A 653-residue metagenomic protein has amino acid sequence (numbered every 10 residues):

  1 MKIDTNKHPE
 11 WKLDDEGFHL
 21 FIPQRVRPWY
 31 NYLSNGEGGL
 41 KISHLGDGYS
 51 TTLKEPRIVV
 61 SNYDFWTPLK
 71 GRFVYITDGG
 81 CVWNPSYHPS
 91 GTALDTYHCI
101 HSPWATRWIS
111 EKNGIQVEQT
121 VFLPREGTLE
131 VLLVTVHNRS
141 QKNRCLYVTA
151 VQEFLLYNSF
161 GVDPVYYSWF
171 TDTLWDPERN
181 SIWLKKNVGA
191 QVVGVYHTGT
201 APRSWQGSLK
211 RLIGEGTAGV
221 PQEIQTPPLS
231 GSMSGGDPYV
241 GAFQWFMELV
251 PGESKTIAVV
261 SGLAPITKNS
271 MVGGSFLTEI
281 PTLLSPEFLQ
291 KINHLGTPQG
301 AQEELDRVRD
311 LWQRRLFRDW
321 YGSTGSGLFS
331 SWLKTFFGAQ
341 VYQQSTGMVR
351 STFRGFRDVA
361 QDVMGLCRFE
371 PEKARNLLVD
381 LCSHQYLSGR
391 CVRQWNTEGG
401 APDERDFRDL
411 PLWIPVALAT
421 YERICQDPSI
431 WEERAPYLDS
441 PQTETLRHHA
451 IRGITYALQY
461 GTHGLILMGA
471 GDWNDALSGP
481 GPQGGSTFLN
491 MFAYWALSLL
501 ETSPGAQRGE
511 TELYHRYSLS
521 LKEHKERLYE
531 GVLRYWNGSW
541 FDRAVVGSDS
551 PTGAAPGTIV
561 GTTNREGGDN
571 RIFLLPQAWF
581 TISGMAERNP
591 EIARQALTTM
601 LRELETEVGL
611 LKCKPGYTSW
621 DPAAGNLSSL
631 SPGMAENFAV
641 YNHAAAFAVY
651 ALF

Functional and structural regions predicted by a protein language model:
M1-D358, E372-D380, H384, T420-I424 (+1 more regions): Anionic coordination/interaction segments
T77, V359, V363-I466, T487-N490 (+3 more regions): Aromatic-rich carbohydrate-recognition surfaces in CAZymes
T149-V151, V392-R393, F492-A624: Catalytic cores of carbohydrate-active enzymes
G273-G296, E370-S383, S429-L458, L499-L500 (+2 more regions): Extended, well-ordered alpha-helical scaffold segments
R309-D310, R314-R318, G322-T346, R350-V359 (+2 more regions): Aromatic-lined, polymer-binding surfaces characteristic of secreted/periplasmic polysaccharide-degrading enzymes
F336-V349, Y386-G399, S429-E432, Y460-G479 (+2 more regions): Glycine- and aromatic-rich loop/turn segments at beta-sheet edges
S345-R357, G399-D409, L477-N490, G553-A586 (+2 more regions): Solvent-exposed loop and edge beta-strand segments that line ligand/cofactor-binding and catalytic clefts
